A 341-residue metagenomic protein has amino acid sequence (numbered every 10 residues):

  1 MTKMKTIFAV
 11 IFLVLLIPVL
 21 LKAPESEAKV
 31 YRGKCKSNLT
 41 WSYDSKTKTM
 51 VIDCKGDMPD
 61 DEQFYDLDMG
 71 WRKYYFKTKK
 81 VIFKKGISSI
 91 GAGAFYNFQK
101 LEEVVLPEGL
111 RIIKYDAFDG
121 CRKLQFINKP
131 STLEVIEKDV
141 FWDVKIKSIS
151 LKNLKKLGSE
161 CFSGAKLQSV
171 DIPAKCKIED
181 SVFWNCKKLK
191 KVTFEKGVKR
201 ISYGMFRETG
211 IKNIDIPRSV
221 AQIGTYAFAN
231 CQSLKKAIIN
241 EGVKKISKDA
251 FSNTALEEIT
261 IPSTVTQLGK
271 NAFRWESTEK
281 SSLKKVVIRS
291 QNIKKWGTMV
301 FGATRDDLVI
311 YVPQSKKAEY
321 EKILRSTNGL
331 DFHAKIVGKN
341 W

Functional and structural regions predicted by a protein language model:
M1-I11: Bacterial N-terminal signal peptides that target proteins for export
L15-E25: C-terminal segment of classical bacterial N-terminal signal peptides
E25-T40: Low-complexity, acidic Ser/Thr/Pro-rich repeat tracts that form intrinsically disordered stalk/linker regions of very
T40-S42, G93-A94, I149, V192 (+2 more regions): Short, T/G/N/S-enriched strand-turn elements that build extracellular solenoid repeat scaffolds
T49-D57, F76-S89, Q99-I112, R122-V135 (+9 more regions): Structural signature of tandem-repeat unit edges
M58-K77: Extended Gly/Ser/Thr-rich low-complexity repeat segments, especially those forming or decorating extracellular
G91-A94, Y115-A117, E137-V140, G158-C161 (+6 more regions): Consensus positions within tandem repeat domains that build extended binding/scaffold surfaces
Y320-R325: Short, surface-exposed terminal/edge motifs of secreted or surface/virion proteins that either
